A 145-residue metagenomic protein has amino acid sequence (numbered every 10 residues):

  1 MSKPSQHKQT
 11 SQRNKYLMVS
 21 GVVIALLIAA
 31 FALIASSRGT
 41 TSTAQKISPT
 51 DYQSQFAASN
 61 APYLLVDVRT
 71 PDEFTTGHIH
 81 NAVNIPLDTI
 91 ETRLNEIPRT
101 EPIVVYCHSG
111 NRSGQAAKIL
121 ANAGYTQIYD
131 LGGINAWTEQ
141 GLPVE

Functional and structural regions predicted by a protein language model:
S2-Y63, P71-P102, N111-E145: Rhodanese-like catalytic fold shared by cysteine-dependent sulfurtransferases and DSP/PTP-type phosphatases
Y106: Short, surface-exposed ligand- or partner-binding patches at beta-edge/loop junctions that are enriched in aromatics
